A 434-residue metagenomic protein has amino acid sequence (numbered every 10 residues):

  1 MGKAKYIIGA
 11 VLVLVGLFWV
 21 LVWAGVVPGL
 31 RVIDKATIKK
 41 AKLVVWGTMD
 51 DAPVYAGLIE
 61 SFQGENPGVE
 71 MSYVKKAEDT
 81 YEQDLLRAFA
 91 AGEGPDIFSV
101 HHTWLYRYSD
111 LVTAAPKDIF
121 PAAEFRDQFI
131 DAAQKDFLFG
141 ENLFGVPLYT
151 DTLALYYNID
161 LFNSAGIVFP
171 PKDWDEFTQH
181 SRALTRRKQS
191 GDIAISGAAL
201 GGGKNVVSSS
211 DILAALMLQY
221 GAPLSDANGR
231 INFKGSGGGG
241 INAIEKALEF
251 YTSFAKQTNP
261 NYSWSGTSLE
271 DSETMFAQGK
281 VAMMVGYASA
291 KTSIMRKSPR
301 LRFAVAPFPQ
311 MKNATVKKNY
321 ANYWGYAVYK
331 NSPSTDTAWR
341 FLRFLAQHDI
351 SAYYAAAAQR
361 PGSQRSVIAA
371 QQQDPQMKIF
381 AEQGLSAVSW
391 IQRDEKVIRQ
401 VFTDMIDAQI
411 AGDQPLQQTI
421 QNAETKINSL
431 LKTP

Functional and structural regions predicted by a protein language model:
G2-G29, Y106, A352, Q383-P434: Conserved C-terminal helix/tail region of periplasmic/extracytoplasmic solute-binding proteins
T37, P299, A306, A355-D404 (+2 more regions): Long, aromatic- and glycine/proline-rich binding clefts that accommodate carbohydrate-like moieties
S61-F129, D136-L138, D160-K172, M275 (+3 more regions): Extracytoplasmic "Venus flytrap"/periplasmic binding protein-like
E70-S72, E141, A165, G237 (+7 more regions): Extracytoplasmic/periplasmic substrate-recognition and gating elements
R87, P95-D96, A122-L161, Q189 (+3 more regions): A structural signal for short loop-to-beta-strand junctions that line the ligand-binding cleft of periplasmic/secreted
H101-L153, T178, I193-A194, S209-I212 (+3 more regions): Hinge/lid segment of periplasmic solute-binding proteins
F144-L148, L153, T178-F233, V281: Extracytoplasmic/periplasmic solute-binding protein
H180-R182, N228-S265, F308: Glycine-centered hinge/linker elements that transmit conformational signals in sensory and ligand-binding systems
